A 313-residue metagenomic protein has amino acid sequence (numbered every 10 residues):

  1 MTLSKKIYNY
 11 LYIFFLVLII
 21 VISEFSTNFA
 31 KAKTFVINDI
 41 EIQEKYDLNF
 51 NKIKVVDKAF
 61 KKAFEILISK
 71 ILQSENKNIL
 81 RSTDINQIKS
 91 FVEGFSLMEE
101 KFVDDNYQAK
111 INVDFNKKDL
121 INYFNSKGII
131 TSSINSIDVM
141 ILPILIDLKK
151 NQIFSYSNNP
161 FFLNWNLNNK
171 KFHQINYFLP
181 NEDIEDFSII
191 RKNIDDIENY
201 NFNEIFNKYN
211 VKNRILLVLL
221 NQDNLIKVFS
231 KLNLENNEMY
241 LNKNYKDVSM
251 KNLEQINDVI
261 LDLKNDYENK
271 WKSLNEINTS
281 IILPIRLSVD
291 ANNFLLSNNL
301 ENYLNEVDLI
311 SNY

Functional and structural regions predicted by a protein language model:
M1-Y8: N-terminal secretory signal peptides that target proteins for export/translocation
Y12-E24: Bacterial N-terminal signal peptides
F29-D47: Short N-terminal segments immediately surrounding and downstream of signal-peptide cleavage
K33-D39, K117, N210-Q255: Amphipathic beta-strand/beta-sheet edge segments enriched in Tyr/Trp
I40, K45, D114-L120, I144-L148 (+3 more regions): Solvent-exposed coil/turn segments that connect beta secondary-structure elements in extracytoplasmic/periplasmic
I53-K70, N112, D119-I134, K171-Q174 (+1 more regions): C-terminal/domain-edge helix-coil "capping" segments
V56-I79, I137-E198, N207-R214, L300-Y313: N-terminal segment of the mature soluble domain
N78-I144, N151-Y156: Signal peptide-directed extracytoplasmic domains
